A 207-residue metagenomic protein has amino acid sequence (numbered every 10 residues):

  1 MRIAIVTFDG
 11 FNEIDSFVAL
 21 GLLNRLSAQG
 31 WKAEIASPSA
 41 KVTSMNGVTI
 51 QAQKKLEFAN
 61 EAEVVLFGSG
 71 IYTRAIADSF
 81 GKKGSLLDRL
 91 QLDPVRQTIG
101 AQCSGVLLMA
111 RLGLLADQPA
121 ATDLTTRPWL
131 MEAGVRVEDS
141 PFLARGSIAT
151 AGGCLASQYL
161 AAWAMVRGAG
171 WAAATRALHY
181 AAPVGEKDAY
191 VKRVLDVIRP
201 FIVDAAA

Functional and structural regions predicted by a protein language model:
M1-I99, L107-R111, W129-M131, V137-D139 (+1 more regions): Extended, subdomain-level signal for the structured scaffold at the beginning of enzyme domains
V6-G10, R145-T150: A short glycine/serine-rich beta->alpha loop
R96, D117, R145: Phosphate-coordination loops involved in phosphoryl transfer and adenosine-cofactor binding
I99-G100, A120: A short beta-strand/loop micro-motif in the catalytic core of glycosyltransferases that engages the nucleotide-sugar
R111-P128, E132: Short, glycine-/small-residue-rich phosphate/pyrophosphate-handling segment
T125-T126, A133-L143, A149: Catalytic cores of DNA base-excision repair glycosylases
